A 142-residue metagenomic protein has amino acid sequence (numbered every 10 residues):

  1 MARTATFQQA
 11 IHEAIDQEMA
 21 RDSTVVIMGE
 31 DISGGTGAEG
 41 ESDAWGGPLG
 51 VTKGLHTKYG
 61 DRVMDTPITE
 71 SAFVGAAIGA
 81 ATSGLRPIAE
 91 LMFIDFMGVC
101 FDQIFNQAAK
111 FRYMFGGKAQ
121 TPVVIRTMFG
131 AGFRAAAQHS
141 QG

Functional and structural regions predicted by a protein language model:
M1-G142: Thiamine diphosphate
